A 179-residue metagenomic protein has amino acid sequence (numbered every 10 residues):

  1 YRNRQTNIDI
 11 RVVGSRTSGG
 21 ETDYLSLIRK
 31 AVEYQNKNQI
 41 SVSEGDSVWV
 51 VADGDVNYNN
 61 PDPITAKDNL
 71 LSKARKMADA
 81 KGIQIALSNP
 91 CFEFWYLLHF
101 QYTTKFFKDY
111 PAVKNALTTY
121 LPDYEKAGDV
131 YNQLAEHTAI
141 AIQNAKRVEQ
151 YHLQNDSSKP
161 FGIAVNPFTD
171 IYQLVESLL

Functional and structural regions predicted by a protein language model:
R2-S15, V32-W49, G54-L179: C-terminal accessory helical subdomains adjacent to catalytic cores in phosphodiester- and nucleotide-handling enzymes
G19-E33: Short phosphate-binding loop-to-helix
